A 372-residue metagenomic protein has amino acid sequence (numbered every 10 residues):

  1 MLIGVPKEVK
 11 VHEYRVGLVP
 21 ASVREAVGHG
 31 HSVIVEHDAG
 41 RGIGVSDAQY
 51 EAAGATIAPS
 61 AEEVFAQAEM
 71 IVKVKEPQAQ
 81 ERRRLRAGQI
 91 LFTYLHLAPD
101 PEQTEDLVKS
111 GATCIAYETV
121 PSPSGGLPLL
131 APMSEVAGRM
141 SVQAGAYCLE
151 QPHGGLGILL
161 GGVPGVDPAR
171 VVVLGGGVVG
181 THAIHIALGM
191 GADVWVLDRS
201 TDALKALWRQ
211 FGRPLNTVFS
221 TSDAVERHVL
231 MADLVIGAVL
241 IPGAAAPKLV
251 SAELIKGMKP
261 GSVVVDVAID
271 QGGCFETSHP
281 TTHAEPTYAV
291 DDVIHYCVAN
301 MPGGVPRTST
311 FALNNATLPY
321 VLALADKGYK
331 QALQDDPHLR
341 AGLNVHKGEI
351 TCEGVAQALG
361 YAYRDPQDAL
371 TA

Functional and structural regions predicted by a protein language model:
L2, E8, A79-A169, V298-N300: Glycine/serine-rich phosphate-binding loop and adjoining beta1-alpha1 elements at the start of nucleotide-handling
L2-D106, S110: An N-terminal-biased, well-structured beta-alpha scaffold segment characteristic of Rossmann-like dinucleotide-binding
P6-V45, P152-L240, T287: Glycine-rich phosphate/diphosphate-binding loop of Rossmann-like nucleotide-binding domains
E69, K75-E76, L95-H96, T221 (+3 more regions): Short glycine-/small-residue-rich Rossmann-like dinucleotide-binding loops
E76, V136, G177-V179: Residue-level detector of alpha-helix initiation sites
E118-L160, I269, C274-A372: Adenosine-phosphate binding glycine-rich loop
R209-D292: Rossmann-like adenosine-cofactor binding region
